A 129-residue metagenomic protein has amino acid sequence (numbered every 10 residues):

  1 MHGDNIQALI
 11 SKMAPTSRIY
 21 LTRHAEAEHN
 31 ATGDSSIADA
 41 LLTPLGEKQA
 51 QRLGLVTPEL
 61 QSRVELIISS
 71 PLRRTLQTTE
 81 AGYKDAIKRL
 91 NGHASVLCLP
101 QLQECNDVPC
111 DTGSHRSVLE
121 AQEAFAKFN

Functional and structural regions predicted by a protein language model:
H2-I10, A14-A94, C98, S117-Q122: Active-site-proximal alpha-helix that buttresses catalytic centers in soluble enzyme cores
V96-P100, F128-N129: A short alpha-helix capping/helix-loop junction motif
L102-H115: Short alpha-helix plus adjacent loop in nuclease-associated cores
A121, A126-N129: Short, intrinsically disordered, charge-balanced linker/junction segments flanking boundaries in proteins
